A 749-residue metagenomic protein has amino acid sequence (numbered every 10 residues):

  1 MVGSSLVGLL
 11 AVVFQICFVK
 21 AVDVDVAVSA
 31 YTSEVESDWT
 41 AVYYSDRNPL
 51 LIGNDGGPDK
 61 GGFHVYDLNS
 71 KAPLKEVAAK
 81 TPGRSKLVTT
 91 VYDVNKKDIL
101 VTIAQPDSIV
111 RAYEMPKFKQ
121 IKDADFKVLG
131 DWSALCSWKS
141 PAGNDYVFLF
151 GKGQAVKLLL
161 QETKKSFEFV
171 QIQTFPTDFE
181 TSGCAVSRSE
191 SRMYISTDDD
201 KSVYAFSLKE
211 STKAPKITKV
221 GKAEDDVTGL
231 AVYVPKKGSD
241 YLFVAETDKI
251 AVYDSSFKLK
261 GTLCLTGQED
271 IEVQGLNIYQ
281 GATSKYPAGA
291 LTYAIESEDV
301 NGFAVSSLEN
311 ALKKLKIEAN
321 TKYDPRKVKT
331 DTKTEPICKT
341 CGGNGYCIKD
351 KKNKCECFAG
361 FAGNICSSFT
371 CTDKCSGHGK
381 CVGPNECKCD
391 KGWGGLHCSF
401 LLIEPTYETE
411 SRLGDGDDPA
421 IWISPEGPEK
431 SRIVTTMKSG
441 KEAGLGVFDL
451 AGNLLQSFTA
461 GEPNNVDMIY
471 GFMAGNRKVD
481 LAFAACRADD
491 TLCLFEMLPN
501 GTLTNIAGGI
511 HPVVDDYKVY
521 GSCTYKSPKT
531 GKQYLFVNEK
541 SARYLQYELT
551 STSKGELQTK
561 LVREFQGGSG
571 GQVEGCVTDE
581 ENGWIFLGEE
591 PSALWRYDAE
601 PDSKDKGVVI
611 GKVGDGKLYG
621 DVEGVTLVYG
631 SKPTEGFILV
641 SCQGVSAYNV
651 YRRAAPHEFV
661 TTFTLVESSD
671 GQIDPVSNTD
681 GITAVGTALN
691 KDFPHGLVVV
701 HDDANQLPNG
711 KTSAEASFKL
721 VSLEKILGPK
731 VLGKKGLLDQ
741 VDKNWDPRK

Functional and structural regions predicted by a protein language model:
V28-G61, R84-K86, Y407-G444, E462-N464: Beta-strand-rich domains and repeat architectures in extracellular enzymes and scaffolds, especially beta-propellers
D67-K71, A112-K119, L158-F167, F206-K213 (+10 more regions): Short loop/turn segments immediately following beta-strands, especially the blade-tip and inter-blade linker loops
N69-Q105, L450-D490: Blade-loop segments of beta-propeller domains
S108-G143, D490-K532: Asp-box/WD-like beta-propeller blade repeats and closely related beta-sheet repeat scaffolds
K219-K260, K617-S668: Loop/turn-rich, solvent-exposed surfaces of beta-rich toroidal or solenoidal domains
G221-T228, K258-T283, T459, G611-G624 (+1 more regions): Conserved blade-ending motifs and adjacent loop-strand segments that build the rim/top face of beta-propeller domains
G345-A359, G379-K391: Extracellular cysteine-rich, disulfide-stabilized repeat modules
